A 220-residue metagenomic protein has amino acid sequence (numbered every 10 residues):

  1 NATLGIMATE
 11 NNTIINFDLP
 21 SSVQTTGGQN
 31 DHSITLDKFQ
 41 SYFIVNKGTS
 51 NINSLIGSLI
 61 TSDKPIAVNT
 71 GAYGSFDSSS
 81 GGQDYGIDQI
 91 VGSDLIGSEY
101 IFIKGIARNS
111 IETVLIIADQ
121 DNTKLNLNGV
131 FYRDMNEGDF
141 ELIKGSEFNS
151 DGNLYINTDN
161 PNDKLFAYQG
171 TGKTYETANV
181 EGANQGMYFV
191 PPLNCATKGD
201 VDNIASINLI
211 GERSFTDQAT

Functional and structural regions predicted by a protein language model:
N1-T220: Extracellular lectin-like interaction modules
